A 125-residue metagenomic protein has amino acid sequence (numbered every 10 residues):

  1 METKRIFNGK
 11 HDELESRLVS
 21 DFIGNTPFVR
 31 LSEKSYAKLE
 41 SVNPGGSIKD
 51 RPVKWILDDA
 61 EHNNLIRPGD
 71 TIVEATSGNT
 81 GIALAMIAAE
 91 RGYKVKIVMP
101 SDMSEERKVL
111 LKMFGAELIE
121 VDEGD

Functional and structural regions predicted by a protein language model:
M1-D125: PLP-dependent amino-acid enzyme catalytic core
